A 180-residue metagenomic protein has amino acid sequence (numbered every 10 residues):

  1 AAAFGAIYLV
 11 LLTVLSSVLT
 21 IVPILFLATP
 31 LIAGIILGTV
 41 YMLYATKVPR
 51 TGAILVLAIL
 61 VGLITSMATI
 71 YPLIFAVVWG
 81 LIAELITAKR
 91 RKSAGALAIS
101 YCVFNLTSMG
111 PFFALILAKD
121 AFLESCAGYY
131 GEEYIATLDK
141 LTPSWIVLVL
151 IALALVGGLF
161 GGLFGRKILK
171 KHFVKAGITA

Functional and structural regions predicted by a protein language model:
A1-L55: Hydrophobic transmembrane alpha-helices
A2-A3, L31-I32, I54-I59, L73-V77 (+3 more regions): Hydrophobic alpha-helical transmembrane segments
A3-F4, A45, V61-I64, V103: Alpha-helical transmembrane segments of multi-pass membrane proteins
G5, V10, V77-F113, G162: Short helix-perturbing small/polar motifs within transmembrane alpha-helices
L15, L19-P23, V48, G52 (+4 more regions): Membrane-interfacial segments
V18-I21, L25, L60-T87: Interfacial aromatic-anchored transmembrane helix boundaries in multi-pass membrane proteins
I70, A98-V174: Membrane-embedded alpha-helical hairpins and interfacial helices in multi-pass inner-membrane proteins
